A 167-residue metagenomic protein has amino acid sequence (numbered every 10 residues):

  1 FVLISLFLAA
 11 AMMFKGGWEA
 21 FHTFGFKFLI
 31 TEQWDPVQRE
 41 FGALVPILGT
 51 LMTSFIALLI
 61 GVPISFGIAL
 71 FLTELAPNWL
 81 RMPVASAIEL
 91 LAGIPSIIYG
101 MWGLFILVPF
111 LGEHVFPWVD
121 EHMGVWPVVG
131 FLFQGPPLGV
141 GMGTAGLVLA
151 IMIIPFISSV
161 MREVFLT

Functional and structural regions predicted by a protein language model:
F1-A11: N-terminal signal-anchor/first transmembrane alpha helix
A10, R81-F105, T144, V148: Pore- or pathway-lining transmembrane helices of multi-pass membrane proteins that form conduits for solutes/ions
M12, G16, T73-E74, F105 (+4 more regions): Transmembrane helix-loop junction
M13-A57, P77, G135: Periplasmic/extracellular loop-to-transmembrane helix junction in inner-membrane transport proteins
H22-F41, M101-I151: Membrane-interfacial helix termini and adjacent extracytoplasmic/periplasmic loops of multi-pass transporters
P46, T50, S86-E89, G93 (+1 more regions): Residue-level signal for discrete positions within transmembrane alpha-helices of multi-pass small-molecule
A57-I88: Transmembrane-helix boundary motif in ABC transporter permease subunits
F71, L138-T167: Membrane-cytosol interface at the C-terminal ends of specific transmembrane alpha-helices in multi-pass membrane
